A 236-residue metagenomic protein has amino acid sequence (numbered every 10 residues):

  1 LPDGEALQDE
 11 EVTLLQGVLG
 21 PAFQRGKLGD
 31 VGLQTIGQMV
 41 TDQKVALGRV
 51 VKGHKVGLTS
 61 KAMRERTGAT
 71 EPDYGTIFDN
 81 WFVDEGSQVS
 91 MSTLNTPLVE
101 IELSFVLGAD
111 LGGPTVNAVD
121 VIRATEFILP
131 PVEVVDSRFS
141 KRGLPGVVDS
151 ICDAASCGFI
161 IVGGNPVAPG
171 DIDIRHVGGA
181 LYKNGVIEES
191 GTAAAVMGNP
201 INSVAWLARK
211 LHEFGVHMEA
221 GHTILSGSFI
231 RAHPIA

Functional and structural regions predicted by a protein language model:
L1-G4, L15-A22, G26-N199: Catalytic-core "active-site belt" of small-molecule-metabolizing enzymes, emphasizing His/Asp/Glu-rich regions
E10-T13: Low-complexity, glycine/proline/serine-enriched flexible coil segments that act as short hinges or interruptions within
T35, E219, I235-A236: Residue-level recognition of short, solvent-exposed, well-ordered loop/turn junctions that link secondary-structure
V40, V162, V204-L211: Buried hydrophobic packing segments
R66-A69, I230-A236: Short glycine/threonine-rich loop-to-helix capping motif typified by GTGT followed within a few residues by an Asp-Pro
L211-G215, E219: Extended mid-to-C-terminal alpha-helical interaction segments
M218-R231: Conserved metal-binding segment of the jelly-roll/cupin
